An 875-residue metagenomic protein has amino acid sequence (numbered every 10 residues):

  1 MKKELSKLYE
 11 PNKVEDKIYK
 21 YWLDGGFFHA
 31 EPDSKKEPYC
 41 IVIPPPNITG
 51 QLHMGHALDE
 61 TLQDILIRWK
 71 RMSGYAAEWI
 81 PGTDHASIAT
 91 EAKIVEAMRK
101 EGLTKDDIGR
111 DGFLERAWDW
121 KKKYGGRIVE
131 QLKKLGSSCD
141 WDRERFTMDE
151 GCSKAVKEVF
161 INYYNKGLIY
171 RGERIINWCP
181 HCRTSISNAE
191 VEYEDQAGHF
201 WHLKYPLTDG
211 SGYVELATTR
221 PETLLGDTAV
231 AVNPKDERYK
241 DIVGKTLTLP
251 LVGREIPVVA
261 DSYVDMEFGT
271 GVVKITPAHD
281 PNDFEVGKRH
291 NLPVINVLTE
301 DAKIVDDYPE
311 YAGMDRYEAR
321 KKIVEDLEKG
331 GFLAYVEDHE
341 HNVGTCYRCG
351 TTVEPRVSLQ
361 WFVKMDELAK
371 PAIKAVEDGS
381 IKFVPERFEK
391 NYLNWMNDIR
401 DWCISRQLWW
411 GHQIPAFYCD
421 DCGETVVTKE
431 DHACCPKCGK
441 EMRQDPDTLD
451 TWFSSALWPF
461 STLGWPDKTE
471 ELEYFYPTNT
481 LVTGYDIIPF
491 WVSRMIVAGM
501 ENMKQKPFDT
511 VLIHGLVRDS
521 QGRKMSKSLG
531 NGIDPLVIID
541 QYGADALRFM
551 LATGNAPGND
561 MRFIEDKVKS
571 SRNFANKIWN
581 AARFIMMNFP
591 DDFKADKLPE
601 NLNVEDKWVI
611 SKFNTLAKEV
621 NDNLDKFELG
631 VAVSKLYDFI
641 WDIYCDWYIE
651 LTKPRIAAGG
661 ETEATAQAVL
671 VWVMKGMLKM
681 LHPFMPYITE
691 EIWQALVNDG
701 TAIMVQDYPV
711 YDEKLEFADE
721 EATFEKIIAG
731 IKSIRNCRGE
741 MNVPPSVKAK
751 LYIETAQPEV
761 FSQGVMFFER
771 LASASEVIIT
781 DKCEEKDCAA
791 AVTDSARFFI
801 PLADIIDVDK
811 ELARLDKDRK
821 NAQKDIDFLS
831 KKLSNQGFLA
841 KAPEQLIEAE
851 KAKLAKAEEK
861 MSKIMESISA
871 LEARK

Functional and structural regions predicted by a protein language model:
M1-L8, E78, T219, T351 (+5 more regions): Auxiliary tRNA-acceptor-end handling modules of aminoacyl-tRNA synthetases
M1-M54, A77, A334, Y347 (+1 more regions): Non-catalytic terminal extensions that flank enzyme cores
K3, L8, K17, Y21-G25 (+12 more regions): Residue patterns forming the tRNA-binding/recognition surfaces of aminoacyl-tRNA synthetases and related DALR
D33-I94, T147, V156, L216-T219 (+6 more regions): N-terminal catalytic cores of NTP/NDP-binding nucleotidyl/phosphoryl-transfer enzymes
S34-K36, P44-P45, E78-E91, E144-C152 (+3 more regions): Short, solvent-exposed turn/loop segments enriched in Gly/Ser/Thr/Pro and often Arg
A57-I65, V214-P250, V273-D280, H290-N296 (+3 more regions): Extended active-site and interfacial segments that coordinate phosphate-rich ligands in large catalytic machineries
L62-E78, P281-N291, V324-L327, I488-K504 (+1 more regions): Metal-dependent nuclease catalytic cores in nucleic-acid-processing enzymes, especially RNase H-like/related
H202, N394-F453, L457, E501-A544 (+2 more regions): Feature 926 captures the class I aminoacyl-tRNA synthetase adenylation module centered on the KMSKS loop
